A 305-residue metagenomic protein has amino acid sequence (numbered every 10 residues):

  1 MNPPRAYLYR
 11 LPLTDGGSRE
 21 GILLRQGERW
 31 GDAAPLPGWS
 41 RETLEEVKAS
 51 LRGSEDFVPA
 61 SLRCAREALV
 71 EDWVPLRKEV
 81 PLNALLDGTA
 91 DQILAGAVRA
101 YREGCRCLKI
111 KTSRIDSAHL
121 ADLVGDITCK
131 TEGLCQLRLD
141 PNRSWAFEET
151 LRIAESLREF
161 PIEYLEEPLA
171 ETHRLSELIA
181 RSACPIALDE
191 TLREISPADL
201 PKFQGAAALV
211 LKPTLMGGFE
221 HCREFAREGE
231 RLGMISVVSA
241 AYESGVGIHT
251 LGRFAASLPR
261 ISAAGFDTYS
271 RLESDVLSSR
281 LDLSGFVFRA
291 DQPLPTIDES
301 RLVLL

Functional and structural regions predicted by a protein language model:
M1-L137, N142-S144, E148-L151, E155-E159 (+1 more regions): N-terminal capping/lid subdomain adjacent to the active-site entrance of alpha/beta enzymes
Y7-Y9, Y101, Y164, Y242 (+1 more regions): Sequence-level detector for tyrosine residue identity
Y9-L11, L85, D189, S239 (+1 more regions): Conserved beta-strand termini and adjacent loop/short-helix elements that scaffold enzyme active sites in alpha/beta
A33, E167, F266: Active-site donor-binding loop signature of nucleotide-sugar glycosyltransferases
L51, F254, I261-S262: Short, Φ-rich (hydrophobic/aromatic) sequence segments
I110-A255, R271-L283: Catalytic core of soluble alpha/beta enzymes
P259-S270: Short helix/strand-capping turn motifs
